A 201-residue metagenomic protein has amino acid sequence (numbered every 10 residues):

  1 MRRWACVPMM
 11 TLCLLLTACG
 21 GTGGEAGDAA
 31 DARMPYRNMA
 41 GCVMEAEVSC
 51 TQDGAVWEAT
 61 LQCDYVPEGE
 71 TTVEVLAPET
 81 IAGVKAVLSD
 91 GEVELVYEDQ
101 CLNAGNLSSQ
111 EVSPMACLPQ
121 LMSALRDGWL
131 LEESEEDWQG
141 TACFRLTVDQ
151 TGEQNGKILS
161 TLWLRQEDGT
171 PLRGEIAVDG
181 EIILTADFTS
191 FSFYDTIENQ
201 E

Functional and structural regions predicted by a protein language model:
M1-P8: Bacterial N-terminal signal peptides that target proteins for export
M10-E70, T80, D195-E201: N-terminal leader/targeting segments and the immediate start of mature chains
R37, A46-C50, L95-E153: Flexible, processing/modification-adjacent segments and terminal tails in exported/periplasmic/extracellular proteins
V43-A46, E58, A86-D90, E175-I176 (+1 more regions): Extended beta-sheet lipid-handling architectures
G54-V56, E79-I81, D99-Q100, E153-K157 (+1 more regions): Glycine-centered tight beta-turn/hairpin loop motif at sheet-sheet or coil-to-beta transitions
Q62-C117, I182-L184: An acidic-aromatic
E74, E132-E201: Gly/Pro-enriched, hydrophobic low-complexity segments that function as extracytoplasmic propeptides/linkers
